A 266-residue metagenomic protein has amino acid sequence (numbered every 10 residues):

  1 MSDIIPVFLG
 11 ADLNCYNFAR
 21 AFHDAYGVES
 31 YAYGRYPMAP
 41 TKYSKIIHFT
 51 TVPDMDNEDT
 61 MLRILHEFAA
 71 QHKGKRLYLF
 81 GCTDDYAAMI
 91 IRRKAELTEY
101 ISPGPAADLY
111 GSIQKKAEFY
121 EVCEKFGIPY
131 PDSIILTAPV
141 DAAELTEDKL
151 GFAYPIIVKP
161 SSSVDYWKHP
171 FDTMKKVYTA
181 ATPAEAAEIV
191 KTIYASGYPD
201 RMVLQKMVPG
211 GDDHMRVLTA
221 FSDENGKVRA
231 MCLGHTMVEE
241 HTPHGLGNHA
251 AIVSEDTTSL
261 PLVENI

Functional and structural regions predicted by a protein language model:
M1-D108, V140-E144: ATP-binding N-terminal substructure of ATP-dependent carboxylate-amine bond-forming enzymes
V7-F8, Y78-F80, P131-I134, V203-K206: Short catalytic-loop micro-motif centered on adjacent basic/acidic residues
P40-K42, D165-H169, E239-H244: Short acidic/His/Gly/Ser-rich catalytic and metal-binding motifs that mark active-site loops of diverse hydrolases
C82-D84, S161, M207-V208, G234: Short, well-ordered beta-to-alpha junction loops that form the rim of enzyme active sites and present histidine/acidic
I91-R92, H169-P170, R216: Short acidic, glycine/serine/threonine-rich loops at helix termini
A106-Y110, V177, A250-D256: A short acidic, glycine-rich active-site loop that binds or catalyzes chemistry on phosphate/adenosine moieties
S112-V203, E224-N225: Active-site nucleotide/adenylate-binding loops and adjacent lid/helix of ATP-dependent enzymes
A181-A184, K206-I266: ATP-dependent carboxylate/phosphate-activation module, predominantly the ATP-grasp catalytic core and closely related
